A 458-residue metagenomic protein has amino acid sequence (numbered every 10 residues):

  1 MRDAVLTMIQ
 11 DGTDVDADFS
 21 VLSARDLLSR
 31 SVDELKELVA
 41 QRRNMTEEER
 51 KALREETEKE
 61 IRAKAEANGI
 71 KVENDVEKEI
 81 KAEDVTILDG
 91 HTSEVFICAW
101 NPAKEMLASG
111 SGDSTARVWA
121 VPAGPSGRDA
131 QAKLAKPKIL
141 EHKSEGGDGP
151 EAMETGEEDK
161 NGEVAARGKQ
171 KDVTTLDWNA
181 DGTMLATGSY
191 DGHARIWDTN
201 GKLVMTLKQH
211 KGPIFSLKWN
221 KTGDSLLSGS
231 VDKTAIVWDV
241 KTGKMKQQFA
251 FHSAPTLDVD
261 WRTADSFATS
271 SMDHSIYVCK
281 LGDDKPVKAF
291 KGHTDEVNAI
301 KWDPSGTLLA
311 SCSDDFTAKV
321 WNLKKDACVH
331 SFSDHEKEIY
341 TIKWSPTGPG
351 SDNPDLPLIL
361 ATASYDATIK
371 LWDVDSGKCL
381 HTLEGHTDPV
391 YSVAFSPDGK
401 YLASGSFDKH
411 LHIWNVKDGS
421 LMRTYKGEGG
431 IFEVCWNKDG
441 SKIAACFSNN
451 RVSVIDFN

Functional and structural regions predicted by a protein language model:
M1-I87, D129-Q131, N450, D456: Eukaryotic adaptor/scaffold assembly regions
D84, E94, A103, K169-D172 (+19 more regions): WD40/WD-repeat beta-propeller blade-loop signature
L88-V95, E141-D148, E157-K160, A165-V173 (+6 more regions): WD40/WD-repeat beta-propeller blade N-cap
A99-K104, D177-G182, K218-D224, V259-D265 (+7 more regions): Loop/turn segments within WD40 beta-propeller blades
G110-S114, T187-D191, S228-D232, T269-D273 (+5 more regions): Conserved strand-to-loop turn within each blade of WD40 beta-propeller repeats
T115, H193, K211, T234-I236 (+13 more regions): A conserved positional marker within WD40/Gbeta-like beta-propeller blades
A116-V121, A194-T199, L217, A235-V240 (+9 more regions): WD40-repeat beta-propellers
F432-N458: Blade-level signature of beta-propeller repeat domains, shared across WD40, Kelch, NHL, RCC1 and BNR/Asp-box propellers
